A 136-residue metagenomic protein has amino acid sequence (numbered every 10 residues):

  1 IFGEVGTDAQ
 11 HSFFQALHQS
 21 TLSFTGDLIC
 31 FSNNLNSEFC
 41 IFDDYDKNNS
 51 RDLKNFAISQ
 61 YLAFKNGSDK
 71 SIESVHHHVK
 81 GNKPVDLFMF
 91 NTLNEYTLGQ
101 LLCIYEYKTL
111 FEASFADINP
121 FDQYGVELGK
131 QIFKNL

Functional and structural regions predicted by a protein language model:
I1-L136: A SIS-like phosphosugar-recognition module
